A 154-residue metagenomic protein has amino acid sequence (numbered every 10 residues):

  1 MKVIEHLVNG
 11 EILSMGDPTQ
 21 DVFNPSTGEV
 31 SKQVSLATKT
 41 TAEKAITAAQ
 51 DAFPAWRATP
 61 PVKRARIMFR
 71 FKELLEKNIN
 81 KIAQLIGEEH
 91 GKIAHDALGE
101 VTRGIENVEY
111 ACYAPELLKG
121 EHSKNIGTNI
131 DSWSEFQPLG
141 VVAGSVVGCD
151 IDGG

Functional and structural regions predicted by a protein language model:
M1-T27: Hydrophobic face of amphipathic alpha-helices that form TPR/SEL1-like repeat modules and related alpha-solenoid
H6, G87, E116, F136 (+2 more regions): Short glycine- and Lys/Arg-enriched binding-loop motifs that mark or flank ligand-binding interfaces
V22-F23, K39-A42, D152: A short local loop/turn or secondary-structure capping micro-motif enriched for an aromatic residue
N24, L36, F136: Conserved strand-loop elements at the edges of beta-sheets that form or border functional pockets
S31-L118: Glycine-rich loop-to-alpha-helix module at the N-terminal edge of alpha/beta enzyme cores
E121-G154: Conserved small-residue-rich beta-alpha loop and adjacent elements that most often cradle the phosphate/pyrophosphate
